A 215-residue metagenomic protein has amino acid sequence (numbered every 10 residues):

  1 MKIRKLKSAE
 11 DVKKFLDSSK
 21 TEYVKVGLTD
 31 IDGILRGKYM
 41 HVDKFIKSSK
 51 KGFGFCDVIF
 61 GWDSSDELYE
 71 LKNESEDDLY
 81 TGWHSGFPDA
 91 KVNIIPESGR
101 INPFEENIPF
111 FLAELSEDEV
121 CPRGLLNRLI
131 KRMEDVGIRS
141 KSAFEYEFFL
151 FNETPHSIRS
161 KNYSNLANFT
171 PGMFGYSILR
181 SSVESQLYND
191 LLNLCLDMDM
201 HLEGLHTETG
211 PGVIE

Functional and structural regions predicted by a protein language model:
M1-G204: ATP/Mg2+-dependent ligation/transfer catalytic cores
G204-E215: Active-site-proximal, well-structured secondary-structure segments within enzyme catalytic domains
